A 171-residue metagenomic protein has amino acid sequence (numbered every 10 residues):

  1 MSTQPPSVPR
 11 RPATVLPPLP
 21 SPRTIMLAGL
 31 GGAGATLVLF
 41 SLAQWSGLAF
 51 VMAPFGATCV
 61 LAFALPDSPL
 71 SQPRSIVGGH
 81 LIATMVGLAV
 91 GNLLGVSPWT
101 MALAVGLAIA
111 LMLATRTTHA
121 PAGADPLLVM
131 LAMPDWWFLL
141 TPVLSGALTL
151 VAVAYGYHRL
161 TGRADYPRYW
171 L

Functional and structural regions predicted by a protein language model:
M1-L81, M85-A89, L93-A102, A132-L140 (+1 more regions): Alpha-helical transmembrane segments and their membrane-interface boundaries that form or gate the permeation pathway
T58-V60, G106, D125-V129: Hydrophobic transmembrane alpha-helices of multi-pass, membrane-embedded glycosylation machinery
M85-V86, A114, P126-L127: Active-site beta-strand/loop microenvironment that shapes enzyme catalytic pockets
L94-H119: Internal alpha-helical transmembrane segments of multi-pass membrane proteins
T117-H119, G123-L140: Membrane-helix boundary connector in multi-pass membrane proteins
